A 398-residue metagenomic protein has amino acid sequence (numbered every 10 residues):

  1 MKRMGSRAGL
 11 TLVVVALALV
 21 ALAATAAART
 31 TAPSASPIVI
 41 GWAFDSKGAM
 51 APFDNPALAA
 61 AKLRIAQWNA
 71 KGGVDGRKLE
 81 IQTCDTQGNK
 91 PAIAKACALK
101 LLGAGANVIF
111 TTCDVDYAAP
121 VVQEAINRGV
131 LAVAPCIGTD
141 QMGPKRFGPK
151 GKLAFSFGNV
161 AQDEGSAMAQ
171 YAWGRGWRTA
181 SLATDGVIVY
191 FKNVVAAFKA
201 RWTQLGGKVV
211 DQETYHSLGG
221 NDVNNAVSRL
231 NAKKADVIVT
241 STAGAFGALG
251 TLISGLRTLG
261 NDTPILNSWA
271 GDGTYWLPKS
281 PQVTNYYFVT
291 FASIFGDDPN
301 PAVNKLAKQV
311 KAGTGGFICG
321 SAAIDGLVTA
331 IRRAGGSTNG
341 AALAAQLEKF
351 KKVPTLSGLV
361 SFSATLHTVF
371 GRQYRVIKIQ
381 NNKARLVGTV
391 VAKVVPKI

Functional and structural regions predicted by a protein language model:
M1-V39, P396-I398: Short, low-complexity disordered leader/linker segments with a strong preference for bacterial N-terminal type II
R29-T31, P52-A59, G72-K145, F157 (+3 more regions): Beta-alpha junction/loop-to-helix N-cap segments that form part of ligand/metal-binding clefts
R29-W42, G73-K78, A172-R178, S337: Immediate post-signal peptide segment of exported/extracytoplasmic ligand-binding proteins
A32-K62, C84-P91, D114-D116, A183-K192 (+1 more regions): Extracytoplasmic "Venus flytrap"
N55-K62, S166, F191-K199, N300 (+1 more regions): Short, surface-exposed alpha-helical segments at coil->helix boundaries
A106-E213, P264-F288: Extracytoplasmic ligand/sensor domains, especially the bilobed periplasmic-binding protein
I253-A322, A384, V391-P396: Extracellular/periplasmic periplasmic-binding protein-like sensory domains
V310-F317, V328-R385: Segments of small-molecule ligand-sensing domains
